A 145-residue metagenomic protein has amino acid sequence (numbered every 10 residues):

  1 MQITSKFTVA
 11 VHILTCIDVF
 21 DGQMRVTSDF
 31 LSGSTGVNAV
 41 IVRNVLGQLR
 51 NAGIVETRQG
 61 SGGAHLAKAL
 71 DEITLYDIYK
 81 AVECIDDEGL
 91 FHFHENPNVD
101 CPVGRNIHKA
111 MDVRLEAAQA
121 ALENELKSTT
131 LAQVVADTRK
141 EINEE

Functional and structural regions predicted by a protein language model:
M1-L14: Short alpha-helical segments that sit at the start of domains
I13-G22: Short amphipathic alpha-helical interface segments
V26-G36: A short alpha-helical element within helix-turn-helix/winged-helix DNA-binding domains across DNA-binding proteins
N38-I41: Short coil turns linking two alpha-helices in DNA-binding domains
L46-R50: Basic amphipathic alpha-helical segments that dock to polyanions
A52-A67: Beta-hairpin "wing" of winged helix-turn-helix
L70-N96, L115: Conserved segment of winged-helix/HTH DNA-binding domains
H92-E145: C-terminal regulatory/oligomerization modules of transcriptional regulators
